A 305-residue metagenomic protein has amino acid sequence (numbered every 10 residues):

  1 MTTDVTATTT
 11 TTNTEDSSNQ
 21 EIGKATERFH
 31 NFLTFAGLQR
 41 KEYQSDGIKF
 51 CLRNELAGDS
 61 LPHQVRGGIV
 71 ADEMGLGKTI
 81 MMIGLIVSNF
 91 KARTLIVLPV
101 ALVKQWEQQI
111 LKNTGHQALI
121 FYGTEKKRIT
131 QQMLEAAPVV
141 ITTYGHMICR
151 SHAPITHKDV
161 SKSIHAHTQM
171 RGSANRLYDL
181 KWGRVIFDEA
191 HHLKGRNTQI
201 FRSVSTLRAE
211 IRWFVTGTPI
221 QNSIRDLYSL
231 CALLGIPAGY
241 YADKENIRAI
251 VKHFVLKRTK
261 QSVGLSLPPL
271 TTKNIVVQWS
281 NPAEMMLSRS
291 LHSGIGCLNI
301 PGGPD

Functional and structural regions predicted by a protein language model:
T2, E15-L38, L52, S60 (+6 more regions): SF2 helicase/translocase NTPase motor core, specifically the RecA-like lobe 1 inter-motif segment between Walker
K49-S60, R202: Pre-Walker A adenine-sensing motif
C51, E73, L85-N89, L230: Hydrophobic residues on the short alpha-helix immediately C-terminal to a glycine-rich phosphate/catalytic loop
S60-L85: Walker A/P-loop
M74, E210-S223: Conserved helicase ATPase motor motifs in RecA-like P-loop NTPase domains
L76, H192-G195, F214: Residues immediately C-terminal
K91-A92, H116, K181-W182, R208-I211 (+3 more regions): Short glycine-/polar-rich loops that comprise or flank the Walker A/P-loop and associated switch/sensor motifs
I141-T142, H146, Q199-R202, A232-D305: Inter-lobe coupling linker of SF2 helicases/translocases
